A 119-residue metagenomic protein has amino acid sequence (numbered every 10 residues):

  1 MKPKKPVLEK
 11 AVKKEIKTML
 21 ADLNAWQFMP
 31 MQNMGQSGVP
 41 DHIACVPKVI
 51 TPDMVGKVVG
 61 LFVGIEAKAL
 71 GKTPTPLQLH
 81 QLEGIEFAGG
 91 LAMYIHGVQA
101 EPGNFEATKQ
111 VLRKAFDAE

Functional and structural regions predicted by a protein language model:
M1-E119: Catalytic phosphate/metal-binding cores of nucleic-acid and nucleotide-processing enzymes, i.e., regions that mediate
